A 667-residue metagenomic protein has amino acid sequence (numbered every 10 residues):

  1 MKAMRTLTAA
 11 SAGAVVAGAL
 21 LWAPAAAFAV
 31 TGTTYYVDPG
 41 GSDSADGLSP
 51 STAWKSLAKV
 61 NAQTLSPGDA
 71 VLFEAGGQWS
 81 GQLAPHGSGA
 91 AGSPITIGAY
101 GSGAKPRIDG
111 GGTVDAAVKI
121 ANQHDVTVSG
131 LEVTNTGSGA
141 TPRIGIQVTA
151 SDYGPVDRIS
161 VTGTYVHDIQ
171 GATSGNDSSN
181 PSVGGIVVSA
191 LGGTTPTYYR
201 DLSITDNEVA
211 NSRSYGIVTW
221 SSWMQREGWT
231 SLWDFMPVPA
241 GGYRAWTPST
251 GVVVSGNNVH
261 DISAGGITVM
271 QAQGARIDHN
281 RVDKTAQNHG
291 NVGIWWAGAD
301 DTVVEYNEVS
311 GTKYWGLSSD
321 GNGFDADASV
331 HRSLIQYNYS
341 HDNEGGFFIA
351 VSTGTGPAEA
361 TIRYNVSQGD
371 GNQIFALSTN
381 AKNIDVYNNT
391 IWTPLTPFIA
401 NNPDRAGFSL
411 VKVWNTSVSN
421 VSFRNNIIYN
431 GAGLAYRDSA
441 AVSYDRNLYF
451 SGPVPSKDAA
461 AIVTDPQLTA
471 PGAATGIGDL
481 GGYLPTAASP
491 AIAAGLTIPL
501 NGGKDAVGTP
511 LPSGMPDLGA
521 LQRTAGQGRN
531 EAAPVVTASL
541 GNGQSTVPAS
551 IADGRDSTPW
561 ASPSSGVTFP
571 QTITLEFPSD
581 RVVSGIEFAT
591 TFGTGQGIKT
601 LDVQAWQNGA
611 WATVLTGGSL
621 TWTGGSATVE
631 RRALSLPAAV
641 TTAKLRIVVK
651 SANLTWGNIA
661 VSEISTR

Functional and structural regions predicted by a protein language model:
P39-E74, Q78-W79, A117, S489 (+1 more regions): Acidic Gly/Asp/Thr-rich repetitive segments characteristic of extracellular carbohydrate-active and adhesion proteins
W54, L72-F73, S88-T141, D168-S178 (+2 more regions): Right-handed parallel beta-helix/beta-spiral solenoid domain characteristic of secreted/periplasmic
G81, N135-G137, T141, T164 (+19 more regions): Surface-exposed loop/turn segments connecting beta-strands in extracellular beta-rich domains
G81-H86, G92, V114, Y337-S340 (+1 more regions): Predominantly extracellular beta-rich ligand-binding scaffolds that present long acidic/polar faces for carbohydrate
A84, G111-K119, A140-D152, S174-Y199 (+8 more regions): Extracellular beta-strand/beta-solenoid scaffold signature
A459-T524: C-terminal accessory segments
D553-L615, S619, T628-R667: Aromatic, loop-rich ligand-recognition surfaces of beta-strand-rich domains
